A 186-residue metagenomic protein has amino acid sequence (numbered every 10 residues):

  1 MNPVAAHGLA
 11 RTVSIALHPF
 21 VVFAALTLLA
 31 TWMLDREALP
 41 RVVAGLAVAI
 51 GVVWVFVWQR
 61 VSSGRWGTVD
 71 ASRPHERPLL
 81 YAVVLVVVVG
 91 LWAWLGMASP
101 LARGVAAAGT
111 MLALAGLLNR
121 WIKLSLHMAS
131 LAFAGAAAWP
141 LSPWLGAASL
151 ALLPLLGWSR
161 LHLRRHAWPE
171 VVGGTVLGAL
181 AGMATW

Functional and structural regions predicted by a protein language model:
M1-A10: Short, Lys/Arg-rich, polar N-terminal cytosolic tail immediately upstream of the first transmembrane signal-anchor
A10, S14, P40-V48, L80-V84 (+3 more regions): Alpha-helical transmembrane segments of integral membrane proteins
V13-M33: The first (N-terminal) embedded transmembrane alpha-helix
A25-L28, L46-Q59, Y81-A93, A151-P154 (+1 more regions): Hydrophobic core of alpha-helical transmembrane segments in multi-pass integral membrane proteins
T27-A44, G90-R103, A138-A147, M183-W186: Helix-coil boundary and interhelical linker segments in multi-pass alpha-helical membrane proteins
E37-V53, A71-H75, T175-V176: Loop-to-helix transition at the N-terminal end of transmembrane alpha-helices
W66-V83: Juxtamembrane helix-capping/reentrant segments at transmembrane boundaries
L101-W186: Membrane-embedded catalytic cores of phosphoryl/pyrophosphoryl-handling enzymes
